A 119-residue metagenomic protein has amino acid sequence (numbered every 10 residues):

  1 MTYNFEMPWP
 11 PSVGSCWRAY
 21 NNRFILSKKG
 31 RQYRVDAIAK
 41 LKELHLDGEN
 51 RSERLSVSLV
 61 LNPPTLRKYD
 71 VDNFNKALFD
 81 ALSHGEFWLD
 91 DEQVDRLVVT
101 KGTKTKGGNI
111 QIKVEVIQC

Functional and structural regions predicted by a protein language model:
M1-C119: Acidic, proline/glycine-enriched N-terminal capping motif
